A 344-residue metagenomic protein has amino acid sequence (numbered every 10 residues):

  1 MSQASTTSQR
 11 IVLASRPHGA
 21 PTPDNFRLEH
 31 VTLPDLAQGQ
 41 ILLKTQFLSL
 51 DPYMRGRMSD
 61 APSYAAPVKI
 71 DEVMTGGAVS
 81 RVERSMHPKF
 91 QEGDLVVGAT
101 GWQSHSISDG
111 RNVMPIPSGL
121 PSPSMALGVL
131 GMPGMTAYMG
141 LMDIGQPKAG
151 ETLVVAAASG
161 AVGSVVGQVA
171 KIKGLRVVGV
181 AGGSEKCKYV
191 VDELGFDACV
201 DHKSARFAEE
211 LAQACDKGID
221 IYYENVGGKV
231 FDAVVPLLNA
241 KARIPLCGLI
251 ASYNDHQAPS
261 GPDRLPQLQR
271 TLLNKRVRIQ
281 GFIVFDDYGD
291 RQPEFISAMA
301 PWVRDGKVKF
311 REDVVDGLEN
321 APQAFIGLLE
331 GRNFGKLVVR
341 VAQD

Functional and structural regions predicted by a protein language model:
S2-Q3, S15-Q46, V73: A short N-terminal beta-strand-loop micro-motif at the entrance of redox/enzyme domains
S2-T6, D286-D344: C-terminal hydrophobic helical "lid"/dimerization subdomain of Rossmann-like NAD(P)H-dependent oxidoreductases
L33-L50, M58-W102: Glycine-rich beta-strand-centered segment in the early N-terminal region that forms part of a ligand/cofactor-binding
M74-R81, K89-A157, C199: NAD(P)H dinucleotide-binding glycine-rich loop of Rossmann-like/cofactor-binding domains, especially the beta1-alpha1
Q103-S104, G182-V190, R264-Q269: Short, glycine/polar-rich helix-capping loops at beta-to-alpha or helix-loop-helix junctions that flank or form
L127-A205: Mid-domain Rossmann-like dinucleotide-binding core that forms the NAD(H)/NADP(H) cofactor-binding site
R206-K217: Short amphipathic alpha-helix with an adjacent loop that forms part of the alpha/beta core around
K229-V308, V341-D344: Glycine-rich phosphate-binding loop and adjacent beta-alpha segment of Rossmann(oid) nucleotide-cofactor-binding
